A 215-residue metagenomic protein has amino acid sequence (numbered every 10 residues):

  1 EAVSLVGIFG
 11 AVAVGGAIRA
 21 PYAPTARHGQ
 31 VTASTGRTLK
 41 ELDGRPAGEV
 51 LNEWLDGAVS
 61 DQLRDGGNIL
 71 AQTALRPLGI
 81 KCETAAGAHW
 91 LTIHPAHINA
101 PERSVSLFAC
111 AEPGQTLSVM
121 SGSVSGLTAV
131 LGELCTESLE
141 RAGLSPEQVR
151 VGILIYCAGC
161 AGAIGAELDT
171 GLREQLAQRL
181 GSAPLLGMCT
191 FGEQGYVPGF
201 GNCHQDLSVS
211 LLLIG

Functional and structural regions predicted by a protein language model:
E1-A183, M188-G215: Small-residue-enriched flexible segments
